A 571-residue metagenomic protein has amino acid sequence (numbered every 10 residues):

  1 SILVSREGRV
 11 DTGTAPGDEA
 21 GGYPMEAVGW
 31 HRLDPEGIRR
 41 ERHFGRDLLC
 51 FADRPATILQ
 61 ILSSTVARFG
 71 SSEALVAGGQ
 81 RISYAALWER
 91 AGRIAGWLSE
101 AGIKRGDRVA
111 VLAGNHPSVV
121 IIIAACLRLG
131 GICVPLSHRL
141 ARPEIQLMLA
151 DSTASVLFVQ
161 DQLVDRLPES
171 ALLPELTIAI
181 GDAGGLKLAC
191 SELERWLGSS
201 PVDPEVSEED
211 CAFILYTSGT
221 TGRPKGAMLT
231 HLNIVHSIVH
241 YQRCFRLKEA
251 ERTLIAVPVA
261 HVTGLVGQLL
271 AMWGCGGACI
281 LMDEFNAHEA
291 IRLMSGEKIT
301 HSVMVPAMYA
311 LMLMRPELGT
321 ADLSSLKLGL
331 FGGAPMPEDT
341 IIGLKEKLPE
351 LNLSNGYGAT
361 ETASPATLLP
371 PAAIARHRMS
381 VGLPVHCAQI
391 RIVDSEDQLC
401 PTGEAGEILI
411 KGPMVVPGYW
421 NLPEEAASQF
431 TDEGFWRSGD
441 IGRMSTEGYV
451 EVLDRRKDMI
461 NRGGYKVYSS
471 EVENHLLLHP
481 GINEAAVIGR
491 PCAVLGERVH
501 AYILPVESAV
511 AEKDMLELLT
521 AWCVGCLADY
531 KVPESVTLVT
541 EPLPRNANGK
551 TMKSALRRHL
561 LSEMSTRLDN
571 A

Functional and structural regions predicted by a protein language model:
R40-E41, Q162-E208, R315: ANL superfamily adenylate-forming
C50-P55, I61-S63, S71-H116, V120-A124 (+2 more regions): Conserved AMP-binding/adenylate-forming core of the ANL superfamily
G70, G198-Y216, R223, R246-R252: Conserved pre-ATP/AMP-binding loop-to-beta segment of ANL
S83-A85, A212-H236: Conserved AMP-binding A3 loop
L140, L157-V159, M294, S302 (+8 more regions): AMP-binding/adenylate-forming catalytic core of the ANL superfamily
V235-R252, A260-H301, R315: Conserved AMP-binding/adenylation subdomain of ANL enzymes
I299-M304, L313-R376, Q389: Gly/Ser/Thr-rich phosphate-binding loop
A528-N548, D569-A571: AMP-binding/adenylate-forming catalytic domain of the ANL superfamily
